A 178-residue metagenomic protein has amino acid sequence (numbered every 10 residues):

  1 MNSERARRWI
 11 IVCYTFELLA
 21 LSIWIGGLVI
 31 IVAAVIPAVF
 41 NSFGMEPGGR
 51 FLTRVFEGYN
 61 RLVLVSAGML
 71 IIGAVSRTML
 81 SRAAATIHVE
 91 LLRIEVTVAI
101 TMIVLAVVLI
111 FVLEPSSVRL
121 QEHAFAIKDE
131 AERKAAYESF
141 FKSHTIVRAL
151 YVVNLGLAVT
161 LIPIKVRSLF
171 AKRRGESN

Functional and structural regions predicted by a protein language model:
N2-R93, R119-F141, R173-N178: Interfacial loop at the N-terminal end of multi-pass membrane proteins
F16, A20-I23, L62, V98-T101 (+1 more regions): Physicochemical signature of membrane-embedded alpha-helices that form the seven-helix bundle of GPCRs, emphasizing
I23-I25, T97-E114: Hydrophobic alpha-helical membrane-insertion segments
L28, V32, N41, A106-L113 (+1 more regions): Alpha-helical transmembrane segments
V39, V104, S117, S143-H144 (+2 more regions): Proteins with a high burden of low-complexity, intrinsically disordered sequence enriched in S/T/G/P/A and R, requiring
L70-S81, Y151-K172: Transmembrane alpha-helical segments in integral membrane proteins
V107-Q121, Y151-I164: Alpha-helical transmembrane segments and their membrane-interface junctions in multi-pass membrane proteins
